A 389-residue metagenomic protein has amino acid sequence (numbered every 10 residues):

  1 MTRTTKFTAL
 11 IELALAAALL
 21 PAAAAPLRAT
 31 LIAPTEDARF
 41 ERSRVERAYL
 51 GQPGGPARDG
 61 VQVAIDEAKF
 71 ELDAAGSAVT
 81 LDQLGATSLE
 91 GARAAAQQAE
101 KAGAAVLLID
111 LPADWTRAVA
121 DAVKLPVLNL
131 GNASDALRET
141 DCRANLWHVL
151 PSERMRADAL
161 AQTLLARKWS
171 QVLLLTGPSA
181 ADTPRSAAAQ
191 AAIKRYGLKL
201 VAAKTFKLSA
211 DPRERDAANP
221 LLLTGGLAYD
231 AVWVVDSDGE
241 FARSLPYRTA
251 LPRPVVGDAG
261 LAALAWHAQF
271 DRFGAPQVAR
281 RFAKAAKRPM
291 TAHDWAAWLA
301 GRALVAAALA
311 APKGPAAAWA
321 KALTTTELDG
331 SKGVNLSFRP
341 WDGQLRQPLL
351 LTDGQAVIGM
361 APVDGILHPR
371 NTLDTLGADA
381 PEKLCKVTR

Functional and structural regions predicted by a protein language model:
A29-L31, A228, K332-R389: Solvent-exposed, acidic/polar segments of extracytosolic/periplasmic ligand-binding ectodomains
F40-D82: Signal peptide-proximal N-terminal region of secreted/periplasmic/extracellular or secretory-lumen proteins
P53-E71, R156-A159, A181-K199, G274 (+2 more regions): Short, solvent-exposed amphipathic alpha-helices that sit in or adjacent to ligand/effector-binding or catalytic
R58-V61, D271-D329: Extracellular/periplasmic ligand-binding modules, especially the Venus flytrap/periplasmic-binding
E67-E139: Beta-alpha junction/loop-to-helix N-cap segments that form part of ligand/metal-binding clefts
F70-S88, C142-N145, K194-R215: Short beta-strand elements in bilobed, periplasmic/extracellular small-molecule ligand-binding domains
A120-L125, Q171-Q277, T375-T388: Extracellular/periplasmic bilobed ligand-binding domains
H148-V172, P184, H267, R272-V278 (+1 more regions): Hydrophobic alpha-helical segments within soluble ligand-binding/sensing domains
